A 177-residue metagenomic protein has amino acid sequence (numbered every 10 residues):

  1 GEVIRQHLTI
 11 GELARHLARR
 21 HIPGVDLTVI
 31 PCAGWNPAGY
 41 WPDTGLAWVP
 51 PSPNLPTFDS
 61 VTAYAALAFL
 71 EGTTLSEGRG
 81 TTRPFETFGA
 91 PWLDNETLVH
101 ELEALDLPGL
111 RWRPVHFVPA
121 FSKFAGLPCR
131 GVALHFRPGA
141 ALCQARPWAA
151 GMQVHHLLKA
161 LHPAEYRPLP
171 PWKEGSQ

Functional and structural regions predicted by a protein language model:
G1-L67: Conserved anion/nucleotide-ligand pocket segment
V3-H7, F88, Q144: Hydrophobic alpha-helical scaffolding
L8-A18, T62-T74, P147-H162: Hydrophobic transmembrane alpha-helix bundles
L13-R19, G72-L75, L98-L102, V118-S122: Intrinsically disordered, low-complexity boundary segments flanking structured domains
I22, G78-R83, L127-C129: Short gly/pro-enriched beta-turn/loop segments at secondary-structure junctions
V29-G39, T82-A90, Y166-S176: A short, terminal or domain-edge coil/loop segment
A47-E96: Active-site-lining helix/loop region of Rossmann-like oxidoreductase modules
G89-Q177: Conserved functional hotspot residues or short segments at active or partner-binding sites across diverse domains
